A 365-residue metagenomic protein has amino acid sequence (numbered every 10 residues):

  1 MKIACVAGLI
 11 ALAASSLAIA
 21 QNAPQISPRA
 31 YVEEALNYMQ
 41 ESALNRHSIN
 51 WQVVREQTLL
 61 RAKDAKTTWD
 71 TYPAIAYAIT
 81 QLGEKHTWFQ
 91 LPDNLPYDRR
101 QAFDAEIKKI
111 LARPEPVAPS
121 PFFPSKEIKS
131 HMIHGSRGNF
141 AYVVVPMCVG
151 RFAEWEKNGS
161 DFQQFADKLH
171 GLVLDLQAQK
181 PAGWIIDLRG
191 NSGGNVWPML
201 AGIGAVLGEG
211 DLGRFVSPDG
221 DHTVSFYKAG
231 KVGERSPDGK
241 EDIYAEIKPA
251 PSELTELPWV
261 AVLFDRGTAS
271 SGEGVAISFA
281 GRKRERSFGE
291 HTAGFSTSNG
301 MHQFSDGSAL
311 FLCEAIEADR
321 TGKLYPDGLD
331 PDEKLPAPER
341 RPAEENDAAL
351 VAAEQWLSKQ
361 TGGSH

Functional and structural regions predicted by a protein language model:
M1-A7: Bacterial N-terminal signal peptides that target proteins for export
A7-S16: Bacterial N-terminal signal peptides
A13, P181-A182, L329-K334: Short acidic (Asp/Glu) and glycine-rich catalytic loops that position anionic groups and cofactors
A20-V232, G274, N299-Q303, G307-A309 (+1 more regions): Flexible, low-complexity junctional segments that flank or bridge functional domains
V196-N346, V351, W356: Conserved acidic, small-residue-rich alpha-beta core segments centered on
